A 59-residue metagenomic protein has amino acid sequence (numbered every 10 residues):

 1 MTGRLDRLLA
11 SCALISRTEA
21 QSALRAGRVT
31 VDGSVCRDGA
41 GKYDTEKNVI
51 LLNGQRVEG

Functional and structural regions predicted by a protein language model:
M1-G59: S4-like RNA-binding module at protein N-termini
